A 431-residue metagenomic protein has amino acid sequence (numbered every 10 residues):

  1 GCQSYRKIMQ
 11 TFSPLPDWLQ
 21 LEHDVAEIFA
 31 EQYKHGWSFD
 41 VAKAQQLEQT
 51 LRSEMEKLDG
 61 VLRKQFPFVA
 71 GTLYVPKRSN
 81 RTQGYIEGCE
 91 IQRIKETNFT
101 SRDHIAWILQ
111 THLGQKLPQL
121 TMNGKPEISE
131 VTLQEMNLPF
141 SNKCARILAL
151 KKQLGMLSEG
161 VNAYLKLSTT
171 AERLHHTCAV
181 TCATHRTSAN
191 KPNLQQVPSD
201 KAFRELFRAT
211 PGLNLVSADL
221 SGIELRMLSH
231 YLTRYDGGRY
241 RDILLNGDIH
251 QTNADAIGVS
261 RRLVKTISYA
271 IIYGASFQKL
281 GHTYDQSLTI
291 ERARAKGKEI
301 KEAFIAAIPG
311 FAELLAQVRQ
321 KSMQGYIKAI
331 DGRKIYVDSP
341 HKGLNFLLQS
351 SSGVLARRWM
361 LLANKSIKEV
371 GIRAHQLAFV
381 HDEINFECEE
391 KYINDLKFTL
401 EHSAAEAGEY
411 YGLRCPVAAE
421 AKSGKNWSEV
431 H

Functional and structural regions predicted by a protein language model:
G1-A202, G212-N214, S221-E224, D285-I305 (+3 more regions): Conserved "right-hand" nucleotidyltransferase catalytic core of DNA-directed polymerases
A30, K34, Q92, T252-F379 (+2 more regions): Conserved catalytic core of nucleic-acid polymerases
I94, G160-S168, A179-C182, F207 (+5 more regions): Short, contiguous acidic/charged loop-to-helix segments that flank catalytic cores in large enzymes
A106-W107, T184-N190, Q195-V197, I223-R226 (+7 more regions): Flexible loop/turn segments at secondary-structure boundaries
R208-P211, E369-I372, L377-H381, Y411-R414: A structural signal for short secondary-structure junctions
E224-A256, R333-Y336: Metal-dependent catalytic core segments for phosphate chemistry
L396-A404: Short amphipathic alpha-helices in soluble, non-transmembrane regions that often serve as interface/regulatory elements
E406-A418: Flexible helix-coil linker/hinge segments at domain or subdomain boundaries
